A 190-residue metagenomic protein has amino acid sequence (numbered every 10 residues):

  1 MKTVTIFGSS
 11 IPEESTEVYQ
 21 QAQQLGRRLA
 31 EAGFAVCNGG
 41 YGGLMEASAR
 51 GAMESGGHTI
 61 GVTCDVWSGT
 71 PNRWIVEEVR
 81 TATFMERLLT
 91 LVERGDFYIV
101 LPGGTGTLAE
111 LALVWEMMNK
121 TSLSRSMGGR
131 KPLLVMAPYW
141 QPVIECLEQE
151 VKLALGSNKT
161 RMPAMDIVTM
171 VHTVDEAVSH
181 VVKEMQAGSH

Functional and structural regions predicted by a protein language model:
M1-I60: Glycine-rich beta-alpha loop segments
S10, G104, Y139: Residue-level signal for short, function-critical loop segments
Q20, G43-P102, G106-T107: Acidic/glycine-enriched connector segments
G42-A47, W140-K152: Glycine-rich, charge-decorated loop segments at or immediately adjacent to ligand/cofactor-binding or catalytic sites
G61-D65, L101, M117-L147, M162-M165: Short, acidic/small-residue loops that bind anionic groups at enzyme active sites
M85-M127, K131-V135, A187-G188: Active-site/ligand-binding-proximal alpha/beta "capping" segment
F97, G156-H190: A charged, well-structured terminal subsegment
